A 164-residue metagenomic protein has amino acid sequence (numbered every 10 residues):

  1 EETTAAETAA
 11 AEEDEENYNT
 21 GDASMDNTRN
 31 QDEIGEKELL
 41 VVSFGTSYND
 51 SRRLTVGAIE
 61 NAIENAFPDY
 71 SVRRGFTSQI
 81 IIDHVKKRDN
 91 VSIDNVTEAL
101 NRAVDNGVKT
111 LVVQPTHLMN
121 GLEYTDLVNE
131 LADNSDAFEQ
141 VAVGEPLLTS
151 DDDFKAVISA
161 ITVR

Functional and structural regions predicted by a protein language model:
T4-R164: Active-site-proximal alpha-helix that buttresses catalytic centers in soluble enzyme cores
